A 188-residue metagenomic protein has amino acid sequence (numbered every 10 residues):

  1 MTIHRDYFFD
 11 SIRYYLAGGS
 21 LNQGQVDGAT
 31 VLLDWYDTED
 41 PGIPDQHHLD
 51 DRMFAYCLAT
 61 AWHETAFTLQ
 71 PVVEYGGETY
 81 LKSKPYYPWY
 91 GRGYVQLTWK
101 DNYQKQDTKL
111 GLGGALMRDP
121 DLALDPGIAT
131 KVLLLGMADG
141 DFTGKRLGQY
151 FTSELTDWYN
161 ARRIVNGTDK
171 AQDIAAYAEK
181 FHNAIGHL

Functional and structural regions predicted by a protein language model:
T2-V31, P44, H48, R52-M137: Peptidoglycan-targeting cell-wall enzymes and recognition modules
V31-D37: Ordered core of a single globular domain
D37-P44, Q149: Amphipathic, heptad-repeat alpha-helical segments
A61-E64, G148-K170: Acidic helix/loop microenvironments that form the catalytic cleft of cell-wall polysaccharide enzymes
D101, L110, M137-D141, V165 (+2 more regions): Short, well-ordered alpha-helical segments in soluble proteins
T130-S153: GST-like fold's C-terminal all-alpha helical module
N166-L188: Low-complexity, Gly/Ser/Thr/Pro-rich intrinsically disordered linker/tail segments
